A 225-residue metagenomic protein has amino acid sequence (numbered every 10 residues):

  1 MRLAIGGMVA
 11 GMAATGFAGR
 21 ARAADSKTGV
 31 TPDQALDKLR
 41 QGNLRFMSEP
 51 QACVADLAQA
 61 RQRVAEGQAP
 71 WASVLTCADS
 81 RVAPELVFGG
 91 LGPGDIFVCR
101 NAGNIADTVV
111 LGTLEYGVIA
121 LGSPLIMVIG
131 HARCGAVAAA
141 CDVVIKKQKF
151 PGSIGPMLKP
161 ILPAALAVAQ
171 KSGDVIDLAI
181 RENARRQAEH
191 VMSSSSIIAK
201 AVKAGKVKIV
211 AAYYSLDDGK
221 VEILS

Functional and structural regions predicted by a protein language model:
M1-A21: N-terminal export signals
T15-S48, A52-D56: C-terminal segment of N-terminal export signals and the immediately downstream linker at the start of the mature
P32, A83-D174, I180, R186 (+1 more regions): Short HxH-centered metal-ligating active-site micro-motif
L39, V74, C99, V128 (+2 more regions): Divalent metal-coordination and catalytic microenvironments
C53-P93: N-terminal short beta-loop-beta anion/metal-coordinating cradle
Q68-W71, P93-I96, L121-L125, A204-G205 (+1 more regions): Short coil/turn connectors at secondary-structure junctions
Q170-V210: Charged, glycine-interspersed solvent-exposed loop segments at helix/strand-loop junctions that cap or gate access
K203-I223: GST superfamily/GST-like fold recognition
